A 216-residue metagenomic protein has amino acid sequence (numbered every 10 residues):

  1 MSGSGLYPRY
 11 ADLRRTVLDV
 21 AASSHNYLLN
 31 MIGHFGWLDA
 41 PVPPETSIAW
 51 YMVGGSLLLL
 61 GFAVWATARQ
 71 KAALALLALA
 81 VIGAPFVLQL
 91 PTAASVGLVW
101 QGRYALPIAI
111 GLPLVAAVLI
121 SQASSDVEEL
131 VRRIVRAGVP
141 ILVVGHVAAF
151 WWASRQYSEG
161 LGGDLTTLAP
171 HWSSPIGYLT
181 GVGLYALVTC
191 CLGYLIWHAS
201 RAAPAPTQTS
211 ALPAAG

Functional and structural regions predicted by a protein language model:
M1-R14, A94-V96, W152-G160: Helix-to-loop transition at the C-terminal end of transmembrane segments
M1-W65, I120, T166-A186: Membrane-lumen/periplasm interface segments of multi-pass, membrane-embedded glycan/lipid transferases
L57-R69, A116-S125, Y194-R201: Structural signal for the C-terminal ends of transmembrane alpha-helices and the immediately following loop
L59-L79, V131-R133, A203: Membrane-interface helix-loop-helix junctions at transmembrane boundaries of multi-pass membrane enzymes, predominantly
R69-T92, I141-A148, A211-A215: Transmembrane alpha-helix segments characteristic of polytopic inner-membrane glycan-assembly/cell-envelope
L90-W100, G160-A169: Membrane-interface interhelical loops and short amphipathic "cap" helices that link adjacent transmembrane segments
G97-A117: Hydrophobic/aromatic-rich transmembrane helices and adjacent perimembrane loops
V131-G216: Transmembrane helical bundles and short interhelical boundary loops of multi-pass, membrane-embedded
